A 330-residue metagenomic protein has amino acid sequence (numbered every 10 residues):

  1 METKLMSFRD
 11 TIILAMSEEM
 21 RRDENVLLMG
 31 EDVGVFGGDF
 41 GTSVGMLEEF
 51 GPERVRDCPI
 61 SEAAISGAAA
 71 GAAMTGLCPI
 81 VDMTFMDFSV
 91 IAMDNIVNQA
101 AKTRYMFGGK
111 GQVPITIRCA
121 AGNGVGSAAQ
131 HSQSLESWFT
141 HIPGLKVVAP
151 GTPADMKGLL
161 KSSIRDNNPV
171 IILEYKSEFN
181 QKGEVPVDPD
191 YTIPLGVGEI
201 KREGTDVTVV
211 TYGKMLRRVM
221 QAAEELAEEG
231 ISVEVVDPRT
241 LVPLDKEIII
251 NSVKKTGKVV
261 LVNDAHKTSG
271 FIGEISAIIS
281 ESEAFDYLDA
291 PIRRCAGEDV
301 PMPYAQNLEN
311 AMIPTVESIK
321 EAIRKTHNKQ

Functional and structural regions predicted by a protein language model:
M1-P169, L173, E178, N310: Thiamine diphosphate
F40-E49, K110-T116, G126, K176-Q330: Thiamine diphosphate
